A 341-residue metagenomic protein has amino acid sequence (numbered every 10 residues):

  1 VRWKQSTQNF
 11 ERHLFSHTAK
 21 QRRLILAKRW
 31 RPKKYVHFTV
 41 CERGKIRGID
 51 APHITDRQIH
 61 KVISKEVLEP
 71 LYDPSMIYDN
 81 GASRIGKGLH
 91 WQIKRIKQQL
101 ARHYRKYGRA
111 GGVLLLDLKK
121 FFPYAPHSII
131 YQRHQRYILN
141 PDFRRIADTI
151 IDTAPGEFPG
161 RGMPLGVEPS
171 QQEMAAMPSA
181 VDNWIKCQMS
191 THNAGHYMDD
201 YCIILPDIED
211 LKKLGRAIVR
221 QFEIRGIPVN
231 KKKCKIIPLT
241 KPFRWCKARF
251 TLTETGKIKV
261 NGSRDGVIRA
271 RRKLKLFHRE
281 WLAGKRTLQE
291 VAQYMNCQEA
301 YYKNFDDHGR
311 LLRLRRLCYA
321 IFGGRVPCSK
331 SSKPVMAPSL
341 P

Functional and structural regions predicted by a protein language model:
V1-A19, R23, C328, K333-P341: Non-catalytic, polymerase-adjacent accessory regions of viral genome-replication enzymes
R23-K45, Q58, D142-P155: Reverse-transcriptase-like RNA-dependent polymerase core
I25, Q99-M198, C202-A217, Q221 (+3 more regions): Conserved polymerase palm-domain catalytic core
I46-I77, P159-C187: Conserved pre-motif C helix in the palm subdomain of viral-like polymerases
P52, R57, K61, I150-T153 (+5 more regions): Right-hand nucleic-acid polymerase module
S64-L116, K120-P123: Active-site-proximal segment of RNA-dependent polymerases
A82-W91, G195, C202-I204, I236-T240: Beta-rich nucleic-acid/ligand-interaction surfaces
